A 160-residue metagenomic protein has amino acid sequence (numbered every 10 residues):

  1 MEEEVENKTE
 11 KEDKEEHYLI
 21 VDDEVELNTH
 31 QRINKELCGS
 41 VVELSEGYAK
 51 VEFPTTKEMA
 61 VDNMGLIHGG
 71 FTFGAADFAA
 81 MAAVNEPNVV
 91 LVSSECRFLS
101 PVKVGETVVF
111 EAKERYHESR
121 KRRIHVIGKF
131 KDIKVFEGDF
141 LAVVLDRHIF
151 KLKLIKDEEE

Functional and structural regions predicted by a protein language model:
M1-E58, L154-E160: Non-catalytic linker/capping segments at the edges of enzyme domains
E2-I20, N88, K103-V104, R115-E160: HotDog/MaoC-like acyl-thioester-processing domains
K35-L37, G47-A49, V90-S94, E106-V108 (+2 more regions): A generic structural signal for short beta-strands and their flanking turns/coil linkers
K50, E58-G74: A conserved, well-ordered hydrophobic junction motif at loop->secondary-structure transitions
V51, S94-F98, A112, V126 (+1 more regions): A structural signal for short, well-ordered beta-strand segments
T55-K57, S100, V144-D146: Non-catalytic surface loops within mature trypsin-like serine protease
V61-G65, V92, R147-H148: A short, polar/proline- and glycine-enriched secondary-structure boundary/capping micro-motif
F78-E114: Hydrophobic beta-strand-centered segment that forms part of the acyl-chain substrate-binding groove
